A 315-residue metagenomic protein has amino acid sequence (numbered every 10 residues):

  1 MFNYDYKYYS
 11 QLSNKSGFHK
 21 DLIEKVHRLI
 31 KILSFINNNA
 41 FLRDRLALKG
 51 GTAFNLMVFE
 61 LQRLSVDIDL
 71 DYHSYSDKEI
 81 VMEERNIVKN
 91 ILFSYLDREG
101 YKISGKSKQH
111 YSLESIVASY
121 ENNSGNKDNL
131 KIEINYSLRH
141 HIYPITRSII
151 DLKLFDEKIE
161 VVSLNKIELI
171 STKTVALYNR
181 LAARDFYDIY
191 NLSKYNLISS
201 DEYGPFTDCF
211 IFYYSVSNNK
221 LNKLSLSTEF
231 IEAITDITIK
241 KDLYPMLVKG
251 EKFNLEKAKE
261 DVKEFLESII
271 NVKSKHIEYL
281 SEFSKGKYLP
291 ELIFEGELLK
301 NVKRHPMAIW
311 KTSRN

Functional and structural regions predicted by a protein language model:
M1-L46, L56-I68, Y72-N315: Structured mid-to-C-terminal alpha-helical surface segments
G51: Active-site glycine-centered loops adjacent to acidic/histidine catalytic or metal-binding residues that shape
